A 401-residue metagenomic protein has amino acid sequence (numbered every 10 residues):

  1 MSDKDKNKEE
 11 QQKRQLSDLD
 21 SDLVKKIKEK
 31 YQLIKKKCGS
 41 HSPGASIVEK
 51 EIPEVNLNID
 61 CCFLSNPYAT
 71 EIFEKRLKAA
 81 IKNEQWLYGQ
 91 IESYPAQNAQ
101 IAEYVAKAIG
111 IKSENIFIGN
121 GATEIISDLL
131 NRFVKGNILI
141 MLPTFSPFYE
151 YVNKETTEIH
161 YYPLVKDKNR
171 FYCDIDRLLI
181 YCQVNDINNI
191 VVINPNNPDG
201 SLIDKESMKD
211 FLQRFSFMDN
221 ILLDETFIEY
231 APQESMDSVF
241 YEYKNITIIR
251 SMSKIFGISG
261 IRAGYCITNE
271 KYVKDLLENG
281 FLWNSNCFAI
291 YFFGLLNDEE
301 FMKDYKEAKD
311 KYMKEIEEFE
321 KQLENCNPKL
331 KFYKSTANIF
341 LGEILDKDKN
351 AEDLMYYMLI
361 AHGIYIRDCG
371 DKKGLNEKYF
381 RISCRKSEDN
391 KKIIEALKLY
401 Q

Functional and structural regions predicted by a protein language model:
S2-S93, K107, C173, N185-D186: N-terminal "arm"/small-domain region of PLP-dependent enzymes with the aminotransferase-like
S17, I27, E124, N131-V192: PLP-dependent aminotransferase-like
C62, T268, L341-D348, A361-L399: Conserved PLP-binding active-site segment of the aspartate aminotransferase-like
Y94-P95, A106-D128: Short loop-beta-helix segment that forms the pyridoxal 5′-phosphate
Q97, N245-N325, K331-Y333: PLP-dependent aminotransferase class I/II
N169-A231: Active-site phosphate-binding strand-loop segment of PLP-dependent enzymes
M313, C326-A361, C384: Conserved PLP-binding catalytic core of the aspartate aminotransferase-like
